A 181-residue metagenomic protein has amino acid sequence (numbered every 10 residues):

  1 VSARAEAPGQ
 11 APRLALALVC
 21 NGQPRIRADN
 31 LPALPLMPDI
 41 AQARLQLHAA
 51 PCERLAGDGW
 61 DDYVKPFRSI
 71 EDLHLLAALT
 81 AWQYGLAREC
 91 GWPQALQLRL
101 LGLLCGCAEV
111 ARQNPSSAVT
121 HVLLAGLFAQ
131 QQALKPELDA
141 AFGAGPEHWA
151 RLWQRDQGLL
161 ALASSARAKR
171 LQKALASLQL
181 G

Functional and structural regions predicted by a protein language model:
V1, S69, L76-A78: N-terminal, helix-rich and Lys/Arg-enriched segments in bacterial and organellar proteins
V1-I26: A short core secondary-structure module
A7-A11, P35-D39, P66-R68: Solvent-exposed alpha-helices and their adjacent loops that cap or buttress functional pockets in soluble metabolic
N21-P51: Flexible, small-/acidic-enriched active-site or ligand-binding loops
G22-A33, P66-L73, Q83: Charged, low-complexity, helix/coiled-coil-prone segments
R44-H74, A87-A95, A108-A111: A glycine-rich, basic-preceded beta-loop-alpha segment at the flavin cofactor/substrate interface of flavin-utilizing
L73-G181: Alpha-helical interface subdomain recognition
